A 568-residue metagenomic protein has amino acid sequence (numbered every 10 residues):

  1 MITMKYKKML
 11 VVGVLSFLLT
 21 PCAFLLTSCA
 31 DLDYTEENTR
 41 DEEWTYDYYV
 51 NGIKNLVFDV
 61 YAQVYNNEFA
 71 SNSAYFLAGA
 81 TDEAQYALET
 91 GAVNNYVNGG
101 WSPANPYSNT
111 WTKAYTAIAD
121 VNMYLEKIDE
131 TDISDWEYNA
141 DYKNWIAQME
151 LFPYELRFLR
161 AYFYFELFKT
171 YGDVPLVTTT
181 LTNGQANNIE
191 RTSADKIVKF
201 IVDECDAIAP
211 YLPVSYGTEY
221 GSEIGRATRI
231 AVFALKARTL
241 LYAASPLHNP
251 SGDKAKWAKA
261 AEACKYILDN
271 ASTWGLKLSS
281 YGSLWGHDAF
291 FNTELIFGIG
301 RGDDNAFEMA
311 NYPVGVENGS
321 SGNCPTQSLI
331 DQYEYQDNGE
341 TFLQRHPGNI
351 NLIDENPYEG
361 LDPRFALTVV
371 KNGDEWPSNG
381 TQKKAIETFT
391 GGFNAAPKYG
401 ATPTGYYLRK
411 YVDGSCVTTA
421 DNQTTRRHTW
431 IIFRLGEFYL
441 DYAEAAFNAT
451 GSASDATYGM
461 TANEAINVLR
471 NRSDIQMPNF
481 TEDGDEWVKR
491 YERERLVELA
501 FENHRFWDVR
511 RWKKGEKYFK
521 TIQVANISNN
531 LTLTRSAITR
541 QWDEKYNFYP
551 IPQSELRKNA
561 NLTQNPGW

Functional and structural regions predicted by a protein language model:
M1-D41: Bacterial Sec-dependent N-terminal signal peptides
C29, Y61, A114-A117, F200 (+5 more regions): Long, intrinsically disordered, low-complexity segments
C29-L77, P103, E555, N559-W568: Membrane-proximal, proline-rich intrinsically disordered regions
V50, K54-F58, A62-Y65, E89-Y171 (+8 more regions): Conserved, well-structured interaction surfaces
F168-T170, P175, Y216, Y242-S251 (+1 more regions): Short coil/turn linking the two alpha-helices of tandem helical-hairpin repeats
T180-T182, I189-Y281: Hydrophobic, small-residue-rich alpha-helical packing segments that form membrane-like cores
N351-L435: Flexible, polar/acidic helix-loop-strand segments at domain edges
